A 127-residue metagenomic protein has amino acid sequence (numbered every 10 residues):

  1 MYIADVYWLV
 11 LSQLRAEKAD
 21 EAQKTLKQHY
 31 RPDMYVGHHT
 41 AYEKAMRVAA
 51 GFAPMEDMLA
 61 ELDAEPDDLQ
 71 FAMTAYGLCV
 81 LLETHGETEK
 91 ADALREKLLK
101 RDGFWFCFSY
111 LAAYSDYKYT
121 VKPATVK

Functional and structural regions predicted by a protein language model:
M1-A4, A93-D116: Short, charge-rich amphipathic alpha-helical segments embedded in non-transmembrane helical bundles/solenoids
M1-Y7, D33-E43, D68-G77, W105-F108: Generic helix N-cap/helix-start motif at coil->alpha-helix transitions
L9-L11, L78, A112, Y117: Structural register within alpha-helical repeat arrays
L11, D63, M73-Y76, V80: Amphipathic alpha-helical repeat scaffolds
Q13, L82-E83, D116, V121: Residue at a conserved register position within TPR or TPR-like alpha-solenoid repeats
A19-D33, P54-E65, E89-L99, V126-K127: Alpha-helical repeat scaffolds
K44-M58: Helix-turn-helix repeat elements of alpha-solenoid scaffolds
